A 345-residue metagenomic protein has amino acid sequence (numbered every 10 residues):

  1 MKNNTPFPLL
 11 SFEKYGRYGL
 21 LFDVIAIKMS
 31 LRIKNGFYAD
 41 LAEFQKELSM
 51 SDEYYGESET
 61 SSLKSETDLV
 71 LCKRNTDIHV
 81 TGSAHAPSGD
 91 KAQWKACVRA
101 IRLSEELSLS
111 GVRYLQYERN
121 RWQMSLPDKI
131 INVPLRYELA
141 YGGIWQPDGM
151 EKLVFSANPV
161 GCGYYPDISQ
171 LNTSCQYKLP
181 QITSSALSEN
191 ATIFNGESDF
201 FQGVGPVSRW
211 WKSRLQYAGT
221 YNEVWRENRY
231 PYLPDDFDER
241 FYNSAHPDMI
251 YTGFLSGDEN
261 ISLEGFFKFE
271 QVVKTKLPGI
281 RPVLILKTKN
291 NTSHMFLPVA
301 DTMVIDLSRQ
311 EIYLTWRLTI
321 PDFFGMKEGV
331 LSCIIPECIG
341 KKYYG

Functional and structural regions predicted by a protein language model:
K2-G345: Extended intrinsically disordered or low-complexity segments
